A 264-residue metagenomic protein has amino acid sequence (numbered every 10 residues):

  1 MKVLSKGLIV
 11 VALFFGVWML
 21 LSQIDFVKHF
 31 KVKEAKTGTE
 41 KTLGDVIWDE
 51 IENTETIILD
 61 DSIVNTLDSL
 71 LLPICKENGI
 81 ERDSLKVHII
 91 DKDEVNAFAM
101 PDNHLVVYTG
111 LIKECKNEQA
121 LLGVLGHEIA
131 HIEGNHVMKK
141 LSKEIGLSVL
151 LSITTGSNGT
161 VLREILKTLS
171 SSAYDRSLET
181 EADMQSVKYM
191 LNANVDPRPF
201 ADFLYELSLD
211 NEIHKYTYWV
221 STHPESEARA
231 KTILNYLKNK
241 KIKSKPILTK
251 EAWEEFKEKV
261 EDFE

Functional and structural regions predicted by a protein language model:
M1-E264: A Zn2+-metalloprotease active-site environment signal
